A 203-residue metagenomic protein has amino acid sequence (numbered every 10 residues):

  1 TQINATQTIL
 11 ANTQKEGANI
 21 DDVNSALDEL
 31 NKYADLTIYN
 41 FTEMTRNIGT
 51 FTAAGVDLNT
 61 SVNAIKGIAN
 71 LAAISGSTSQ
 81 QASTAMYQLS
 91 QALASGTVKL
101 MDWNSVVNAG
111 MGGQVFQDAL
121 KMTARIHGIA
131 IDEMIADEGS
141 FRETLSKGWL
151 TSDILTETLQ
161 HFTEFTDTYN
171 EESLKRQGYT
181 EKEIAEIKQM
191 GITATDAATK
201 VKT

Functional and structural regions predicted by a protein language model:
T1-A34, E43-A54, N63-I74, T84-L150 (+3 more regions): Small-residue helix-packing and pore-constriction motifs in hydrophobic alpha-helices
E16-G17, N63, E172-T203: Hydrophobic, low-dielectric interface segments
T37, H127, A197-V201: Compositionally biased non-globular segments, especially hydrophobic aliphatic-rich helices of signal peptides
T37-N40, T78: H+5 position of the DHp
Y39-N40, N59-S61: Helix-boundary capping/turn motifs
